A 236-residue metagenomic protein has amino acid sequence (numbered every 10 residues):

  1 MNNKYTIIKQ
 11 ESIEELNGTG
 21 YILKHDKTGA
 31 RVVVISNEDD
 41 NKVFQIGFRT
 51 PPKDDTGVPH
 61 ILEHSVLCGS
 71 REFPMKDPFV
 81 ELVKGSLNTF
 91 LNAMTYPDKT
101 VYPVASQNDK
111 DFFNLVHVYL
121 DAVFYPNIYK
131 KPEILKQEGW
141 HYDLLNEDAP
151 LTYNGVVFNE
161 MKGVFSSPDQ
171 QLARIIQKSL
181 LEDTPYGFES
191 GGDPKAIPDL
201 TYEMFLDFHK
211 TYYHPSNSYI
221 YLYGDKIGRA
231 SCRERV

Functional and structural regions predicted by a protein language model:
M1-D39: N- or domain-start disorder-to-order transition segments that initiate the globular core
M1-Y5, P51, S65, G69-E72 (+1 more regions): Charge-rich, well-structured scaffold segments of protease-associated domains
D26-K27, E38, R49-P51, Q107-N108: Secondary-structure transition/turn motif
V33-I35, Q45-G47, P103: Short, conserved beta-strand segments within well-ordered enzyme catalytic domains that often line or immediately flank
D40-F44: Short, conserved catalytic-motif segment at the N-terminal edge
G47-G57: Short pre-active-site segment immediately N-terminal to the catalytic Zn-binding motif
T56-C68: Active-site recognition of the HExxH zinc-binding catalytic motif
